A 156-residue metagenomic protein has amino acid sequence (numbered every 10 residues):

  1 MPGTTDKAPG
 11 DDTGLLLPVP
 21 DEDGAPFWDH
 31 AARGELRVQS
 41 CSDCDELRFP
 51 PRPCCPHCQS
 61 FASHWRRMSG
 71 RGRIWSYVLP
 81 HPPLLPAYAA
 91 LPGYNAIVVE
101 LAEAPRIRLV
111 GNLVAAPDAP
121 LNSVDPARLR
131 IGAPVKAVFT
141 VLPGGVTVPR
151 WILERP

Functional and structural regions predicted by a protein language model:
M1-L36, P143: A broadly conserved sequence feature marking short terminus-proximal activation segments in nucleic acid-centric
P9, R106, V110-P156: Well-ordered alpha/beta subsegment
E35-V38, R52: Residues immediately within or flanking Cys/His clusters that coordinate Zn2+ in small zinc-binding modules
S40-D43, C54-S60: Short, cysteine/histidine-rich loop/knuckle motifs that typically chelate Zn2+
F49, A62-H64: Short functional micro-motifs and their immediate structural scaffolds
G72-I74, L113: Conserved hydrophobic positions within beta-strands
Y77-P83, A104, T140-L142: Short, conserved beta-turn/loop elements at beta-strand boundaries and strand-helix junctions
A89-L109: OB-fold (S1/OB) nucleic-acid-binding surfaces
